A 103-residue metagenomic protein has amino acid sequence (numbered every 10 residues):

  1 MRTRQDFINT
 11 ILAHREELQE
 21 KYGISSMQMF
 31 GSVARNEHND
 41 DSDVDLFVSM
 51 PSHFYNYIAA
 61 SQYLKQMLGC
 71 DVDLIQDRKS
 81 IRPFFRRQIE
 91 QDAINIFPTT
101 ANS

Functional and structural regions predicted by a protein language model:
M1-S26, A34-D40, M50-S103: Catalytic core of pol beta-like nucleotidyltransferases
Q28, D45-F47: Short, well-ordered beta-strand segments
